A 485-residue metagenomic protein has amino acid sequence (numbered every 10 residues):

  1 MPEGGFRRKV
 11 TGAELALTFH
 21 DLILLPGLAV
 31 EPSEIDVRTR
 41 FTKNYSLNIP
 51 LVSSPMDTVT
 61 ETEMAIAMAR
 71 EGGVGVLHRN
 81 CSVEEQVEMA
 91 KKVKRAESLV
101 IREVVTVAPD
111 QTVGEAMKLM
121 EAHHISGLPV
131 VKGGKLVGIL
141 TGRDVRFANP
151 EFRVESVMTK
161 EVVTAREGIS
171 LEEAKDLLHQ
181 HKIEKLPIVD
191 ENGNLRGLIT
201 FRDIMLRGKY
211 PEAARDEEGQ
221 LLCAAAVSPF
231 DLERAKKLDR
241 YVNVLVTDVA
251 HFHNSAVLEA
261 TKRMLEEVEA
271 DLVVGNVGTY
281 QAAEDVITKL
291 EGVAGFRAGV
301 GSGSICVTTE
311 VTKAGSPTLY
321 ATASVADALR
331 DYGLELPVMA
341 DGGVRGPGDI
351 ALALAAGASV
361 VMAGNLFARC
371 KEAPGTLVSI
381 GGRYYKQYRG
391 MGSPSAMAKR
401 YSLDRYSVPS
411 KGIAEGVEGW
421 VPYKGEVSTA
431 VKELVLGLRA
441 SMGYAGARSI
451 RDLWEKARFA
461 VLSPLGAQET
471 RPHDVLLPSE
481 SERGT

Functional and structural regions predicted by a protein language model:
M1-L28, V107, R166, K313-A340 (+1 more regions): Alpha/beta catalytic cores of nucleotide-metabolism and tRNA/nucleoside-modifying enzymes
L28-L47, S54-M56, E85-L119, H123 (+6 more regions): Bateman/CBS regulatory modules and CBS-like beta-alpha motifs in cytosolic regions of diverse proteins
S33, C81-K91, N194-A214, D231-E233 (+4 more regions): Active-site-adjacent beta->alpha loops and helix N-cap segments on the catalytic face of soluble alpha/beta enzymes
T42, A69, K94, M117-E121 (+7 more regions): Surface-exposed amphipathic alpha-helices with a cationic face
S46-S53, L99-V104, D216-A225, M264-G275 (+2 more regions): Short beta-strand/loop segments at the ligand-binding rim of alpha/beta enzyme cores
E63-I66, E233-R240, G278-A298, V344-S359: Catalytic cores of alpha/beta
R70-E85, V244-N254, A294-T312, V344-V378: Glycine-rich phosphate-binding active-site loops on the catalytic face of alpha/beta enzymes
V76-N80, T106-V107, G127-P129, T164-A165 (+6 more regions): Catalytic beta/alpha-barrel core
